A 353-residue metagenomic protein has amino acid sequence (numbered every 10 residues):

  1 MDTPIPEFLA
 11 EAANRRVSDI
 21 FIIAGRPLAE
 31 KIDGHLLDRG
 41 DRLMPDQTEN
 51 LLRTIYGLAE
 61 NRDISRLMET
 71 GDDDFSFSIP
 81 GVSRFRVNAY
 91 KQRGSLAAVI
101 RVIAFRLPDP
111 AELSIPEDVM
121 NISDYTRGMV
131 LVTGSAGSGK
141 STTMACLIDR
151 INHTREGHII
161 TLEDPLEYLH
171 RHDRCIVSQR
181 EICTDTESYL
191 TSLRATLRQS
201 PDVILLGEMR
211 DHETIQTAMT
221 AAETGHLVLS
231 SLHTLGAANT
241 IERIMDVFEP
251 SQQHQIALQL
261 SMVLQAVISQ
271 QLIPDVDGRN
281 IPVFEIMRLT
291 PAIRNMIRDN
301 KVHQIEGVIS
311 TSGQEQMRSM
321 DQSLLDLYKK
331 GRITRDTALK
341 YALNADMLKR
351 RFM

Functional and structural regions predicted by a protein language model:
M1-M353: Short, flexible helix-loop junctions that flank or precede catalytic/ligand sites
